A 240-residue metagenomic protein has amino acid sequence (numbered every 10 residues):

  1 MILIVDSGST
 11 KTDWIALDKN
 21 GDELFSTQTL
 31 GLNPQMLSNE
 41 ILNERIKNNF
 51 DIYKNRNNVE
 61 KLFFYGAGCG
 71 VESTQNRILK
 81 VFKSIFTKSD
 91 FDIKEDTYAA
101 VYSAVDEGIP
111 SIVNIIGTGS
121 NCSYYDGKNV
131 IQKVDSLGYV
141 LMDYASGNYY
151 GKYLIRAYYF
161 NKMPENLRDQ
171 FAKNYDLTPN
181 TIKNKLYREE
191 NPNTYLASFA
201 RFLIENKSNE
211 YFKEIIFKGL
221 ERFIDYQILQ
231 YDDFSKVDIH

Functional and structural regions predicted by a protein language model:
M1-K61, A104-E107, I112, R156-H240: ATP-binding/phosphotransfer module of carbohydrate and carboxylate kinases, centering on a glycine-rich
D6, Y65, K94, V113-G119: Short beta-strand segments
T10, G68-C69, T118-N121: Short glycine-rich anion-binding loops that position phosphate/pyrophosphate groups of nucleotides and phosphorylated
Q28-P34, T118-S120, S136-L141: Short, acidic/turn-prone active-site loops that include or flank metal/cofactor- and phosphate-binding residues
D51-D92, A104-D106, E189: Short beta-strand-loop/turn "lid" adjacent to the catalytic site in phosphate-handling enzymes
N76, S120-Q132, A200, H240: Acidic-glycine-rich active-site phosphate/pyrophosphate-binding loop
K88-V113, Y124-K133: Active-site neighborhood for divalent-cation/phosphate handling
N129-D176: Glycine-rich phosphate-binding loop plus the immediately following alpha-helix
